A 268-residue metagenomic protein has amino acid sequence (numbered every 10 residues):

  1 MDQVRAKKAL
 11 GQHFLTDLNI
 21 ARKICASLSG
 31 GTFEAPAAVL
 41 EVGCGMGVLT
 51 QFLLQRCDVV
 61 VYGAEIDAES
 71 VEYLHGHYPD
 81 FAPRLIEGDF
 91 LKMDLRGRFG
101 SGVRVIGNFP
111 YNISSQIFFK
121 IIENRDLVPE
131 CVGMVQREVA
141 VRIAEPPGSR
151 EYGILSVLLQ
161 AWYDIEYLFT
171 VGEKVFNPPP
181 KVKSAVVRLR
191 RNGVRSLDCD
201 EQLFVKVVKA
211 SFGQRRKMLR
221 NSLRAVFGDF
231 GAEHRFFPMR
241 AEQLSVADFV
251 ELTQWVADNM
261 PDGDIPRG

Functional and structural regions predicted by a protein language model:
M1-A210, A247-W255, D262-G268: Catalytic cores of RNA-modifying enzymes
P179-K181, R216-K217, N221, F227-G268: Conserved Class I S-adenosyl-L-methionine
N192-R195, L223, F227: A short, ordered amphipathic alpha-helix with a cationic face
